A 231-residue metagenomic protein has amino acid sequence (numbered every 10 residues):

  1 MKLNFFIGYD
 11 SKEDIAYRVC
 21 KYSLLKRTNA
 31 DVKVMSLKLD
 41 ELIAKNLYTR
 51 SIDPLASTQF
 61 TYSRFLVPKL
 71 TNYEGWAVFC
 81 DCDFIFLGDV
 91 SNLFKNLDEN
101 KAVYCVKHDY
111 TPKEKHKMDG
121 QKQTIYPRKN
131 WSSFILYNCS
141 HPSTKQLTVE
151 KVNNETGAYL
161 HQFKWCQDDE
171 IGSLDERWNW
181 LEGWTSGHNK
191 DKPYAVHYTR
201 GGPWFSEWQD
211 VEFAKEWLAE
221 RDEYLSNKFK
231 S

Functional and structural regions predicted by a protein language model:
M1, R27-D31, L70-V78: Short, solvent-exposed loop/edge-beta patches enriched in aromatic
K2-N4, Y9, R18, T28-A30 (+2 more regions): A glycosyltransferase accessory/donor-loop signature
E13-L25: Short, well-formed alpha-helical segments that are part of the catalytic scaffolds of diverse glycosyltransferases
L24, P68, D83, I135 (+1 more regions): A residue-level signal for conserved active-site and pocket-lining positions in enzyme catalytic cores
V32-T71: Active-site-proximal specificity loops/subdomain of glycosyltransferases
L47-L55, K117-K122, H188-D191: Short, surface-exposed amphipathic charged segments that create phosphate/polyanion-binding patches used for binding
S63-P112: GT-A fold catalytic core of metal-dependent nucleotide-sugar glycosyltransferases, centered on the diacidic
N96-L160: Conserved catalytic core of nucleotide-sugar-dependent glycosyltransferases
